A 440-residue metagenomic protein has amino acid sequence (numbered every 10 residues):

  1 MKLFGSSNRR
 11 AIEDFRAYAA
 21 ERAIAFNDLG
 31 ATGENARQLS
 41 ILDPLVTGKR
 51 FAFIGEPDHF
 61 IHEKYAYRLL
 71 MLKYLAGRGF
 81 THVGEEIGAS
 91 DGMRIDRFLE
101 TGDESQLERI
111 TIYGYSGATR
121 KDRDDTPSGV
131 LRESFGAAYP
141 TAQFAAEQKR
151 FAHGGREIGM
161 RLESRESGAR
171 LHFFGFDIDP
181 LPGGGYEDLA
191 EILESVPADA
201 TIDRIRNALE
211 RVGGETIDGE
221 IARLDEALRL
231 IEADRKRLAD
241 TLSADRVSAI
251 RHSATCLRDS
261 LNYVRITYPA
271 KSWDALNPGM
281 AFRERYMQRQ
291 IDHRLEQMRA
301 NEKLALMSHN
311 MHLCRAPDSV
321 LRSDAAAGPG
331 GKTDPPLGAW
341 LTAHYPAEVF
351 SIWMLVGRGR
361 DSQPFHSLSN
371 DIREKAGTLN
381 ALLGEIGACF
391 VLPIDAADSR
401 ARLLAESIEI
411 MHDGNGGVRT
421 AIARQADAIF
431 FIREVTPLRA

Functional and structural regions predicted by a protein language model:
M1-A52, M93-R109, S116-D125: N- or domain-start disorder-to-order transition segments that initiate the globular core
G5-G33, A281, L313-A440: C-terminal regions of proteins
G33-Q38, K149, G154-G155, D234 (+1 more regions): A Trp-anchored, charged/polar loop motif used as the substrate-binding/catalytic surface of acyl/ester-handling
I41-R50, S167, I291-E302: Glycine-rich phosphate/diphosphate-binding loops that line cofactor/substrate pockets in enzymes
G48-V212: Structured, acidic catalytic/metal-binding patches in enzyme active sites
Y67-R68, T141-Q148, R285-Q288, G330-L337: Well-ordered, non-membrane alpha-helical segments in soluble/globular domains
F176-D274, P278-M287, P317-S319, I352-R358 (+1 more regions): Extended, H/D-rich, highly charged conserved domains that either
H309: Catalytic core of tubulin tyrosine ligase-like
